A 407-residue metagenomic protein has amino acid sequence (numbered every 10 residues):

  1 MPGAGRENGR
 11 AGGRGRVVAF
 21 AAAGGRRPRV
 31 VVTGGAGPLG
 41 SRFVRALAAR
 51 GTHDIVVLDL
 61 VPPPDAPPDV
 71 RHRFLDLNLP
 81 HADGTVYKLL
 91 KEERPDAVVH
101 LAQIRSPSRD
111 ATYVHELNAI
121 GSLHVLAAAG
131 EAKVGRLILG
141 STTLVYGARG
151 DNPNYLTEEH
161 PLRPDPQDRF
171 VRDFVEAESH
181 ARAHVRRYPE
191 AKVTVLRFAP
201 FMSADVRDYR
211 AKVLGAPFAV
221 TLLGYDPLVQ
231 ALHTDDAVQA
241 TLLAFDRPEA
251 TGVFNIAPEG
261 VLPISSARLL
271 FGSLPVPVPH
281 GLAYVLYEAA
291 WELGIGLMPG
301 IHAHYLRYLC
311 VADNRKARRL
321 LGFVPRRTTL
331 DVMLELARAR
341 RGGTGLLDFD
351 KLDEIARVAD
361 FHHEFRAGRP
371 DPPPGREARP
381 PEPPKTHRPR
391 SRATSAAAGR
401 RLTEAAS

Functional and structural regions predicted by a protein language model:
P28-R50: N-terminal Rossmann NAD(P)H-binding glycine-rich loop of SDR-like oxidoreductase domains
L77-I120, A128, A148: NAD(P)H-binding glycine-rich loop region in Rossmannoid oxidoreductase-like domains and their noncatalytic homologs
Y113-H124, R172-E176, L232: Glycine-rich NAD(P)-binding loop of the Rossmann-fold in SDR/ketoreductase-type enzymes
L123-F170: Conserved Rossmann-fold NAD(P)-dependent oxidoreductase catalytic core, especially the SDR/UDP-sugar
P166-T194: Active-site Tyr-X1-5-Lys
H184-T234: NAD(P)-dependent short-chain dehydrogenase/reductase
F201, L223-P227, F254-L262, R268-G272 (+2 more regions): Glycine-rich Rossmann NAD(P)(H)-binding loop
V238-G300, N314, L334, L347-S407: Mid/C-terminal beta-alpha module of Rossmann-like enzyme folds, strongest in SDR-family dehydrogenases/epimerases
